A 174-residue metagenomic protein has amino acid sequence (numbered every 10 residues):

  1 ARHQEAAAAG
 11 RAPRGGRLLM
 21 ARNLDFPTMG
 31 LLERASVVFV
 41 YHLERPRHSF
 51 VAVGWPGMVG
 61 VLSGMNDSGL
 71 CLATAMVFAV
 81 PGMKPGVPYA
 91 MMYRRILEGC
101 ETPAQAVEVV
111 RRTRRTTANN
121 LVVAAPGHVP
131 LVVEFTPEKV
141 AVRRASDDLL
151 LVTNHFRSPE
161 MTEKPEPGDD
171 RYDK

Functional and structural regions predicted by a protein language model:
A1, A12-K174: C-terminal, well-structured catalytic/ligand-binding subdomain of enzymes
A6-G10: Long, structured ligand/cofactor-binding scaffold of large enzymes
